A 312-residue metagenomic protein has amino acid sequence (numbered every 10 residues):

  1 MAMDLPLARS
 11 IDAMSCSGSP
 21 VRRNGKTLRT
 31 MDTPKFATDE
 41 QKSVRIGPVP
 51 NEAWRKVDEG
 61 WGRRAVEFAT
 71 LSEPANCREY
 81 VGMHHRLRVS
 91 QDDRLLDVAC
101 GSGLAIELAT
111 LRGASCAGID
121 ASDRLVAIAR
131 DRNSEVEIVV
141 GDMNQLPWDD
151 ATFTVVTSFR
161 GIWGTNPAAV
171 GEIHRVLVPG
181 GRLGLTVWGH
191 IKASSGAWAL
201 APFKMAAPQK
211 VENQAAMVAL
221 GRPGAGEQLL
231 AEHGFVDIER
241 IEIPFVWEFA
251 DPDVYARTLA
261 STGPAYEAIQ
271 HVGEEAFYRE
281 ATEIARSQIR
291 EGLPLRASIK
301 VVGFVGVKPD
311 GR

Functional and structural regions predicted by a protein language model:
A2, R9-S10, S15-R23, R29: Low-acidity, Ser/Thr- and Arg-rich intrinsically disordered low-complexity segments
D32-D93, L104-L108, L125-I128, R132 (+1 more regions): Conserved class I S-adenosyl-L-methionine
F36, E40, A75-N76, S102-L104 (+1 more regions): Conserved Class I S-adenosyl-L-methionine
R94-Q145: Class I SAM-dependent methyltransferase SAM/SAH-binding core
N144-V156: A short acidic, Gly/Pro-enriched loop at the edge of an enzyme's catalytic core that lines a small-molecule cofactor
V155-A168, G189: A short SAM/SAH-binding and catalytic strip from SAM-dependent methyltransferases
A168-R182: A short glycine-rich, Lys/Arg-flanked "PGG" loop and its adjoining helix->strand segment in the class I
G184-Q209: Conserved class I S-adenosyl-L-methionine
